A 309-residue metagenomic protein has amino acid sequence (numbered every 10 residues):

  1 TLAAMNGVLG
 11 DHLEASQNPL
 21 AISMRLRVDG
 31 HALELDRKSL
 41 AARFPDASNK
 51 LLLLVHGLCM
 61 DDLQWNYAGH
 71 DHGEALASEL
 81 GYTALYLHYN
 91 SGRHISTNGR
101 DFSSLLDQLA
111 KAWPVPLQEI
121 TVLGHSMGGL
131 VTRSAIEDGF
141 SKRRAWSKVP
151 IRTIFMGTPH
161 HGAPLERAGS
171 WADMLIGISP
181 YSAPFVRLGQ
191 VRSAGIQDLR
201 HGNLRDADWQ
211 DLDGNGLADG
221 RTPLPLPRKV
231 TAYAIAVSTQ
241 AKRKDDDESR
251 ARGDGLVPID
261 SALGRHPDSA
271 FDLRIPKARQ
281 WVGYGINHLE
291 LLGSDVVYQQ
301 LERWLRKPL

Functional and structural regions predicted by a protein language model:
T1-A75, E79-L87, D295-Q299, R303-L309: Flexible, membrane-associating and regulatory peripheral segments of lipid-active enzymes
L2-G10, E137-L309: Helical cap/lid subdomain of alpha/beta-hydrolase-fold lipid enzymes that gates access to the catalytic pocket
N49-L51, V115, E119-T121, R152: Structural motif
G57, S126, G157: Catalytic nucleophile serine of serine hydrolases, specifically the conserved "nucleophile elbow" pentapeptide
W65-A68, S91-F102, M127, G293-V297: Phosphate/oxyanion-binding active-site loops and adjacent basic polyanion-contact surfaces
G69-G73, F102-A110, T132-S141: Short, well-ordered amphipathic alpha-helices
R93-W113, V122: Alpha/beta-hydrolase active-site loop
L123-G124, G128-T132: Gly/Ala-rich beta-loop-alpha elbow adjacent to hydrolase catalytic centers
